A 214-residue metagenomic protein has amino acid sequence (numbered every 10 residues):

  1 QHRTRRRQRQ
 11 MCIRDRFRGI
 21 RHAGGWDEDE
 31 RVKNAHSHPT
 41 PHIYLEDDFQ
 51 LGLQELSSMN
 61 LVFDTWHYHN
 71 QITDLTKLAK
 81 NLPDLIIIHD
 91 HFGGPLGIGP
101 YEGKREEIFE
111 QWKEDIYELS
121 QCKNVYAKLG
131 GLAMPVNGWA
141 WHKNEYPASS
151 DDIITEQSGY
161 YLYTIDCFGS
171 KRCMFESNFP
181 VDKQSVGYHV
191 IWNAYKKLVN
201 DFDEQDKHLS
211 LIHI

Functional and structural regions predicted by a protein language model:
Q1-R9, I13, I212-H213: Single conserved hydrophobic/aromatic residue that forms the stacking wall/gate of nucleotide- or nucleobase-binding
H2, H42, S150: Short acidic-aromatic active-site loops that bind/stabilize oxyanions
R3-R5, S57, C167: Short, flexible hinge/linker loops that cap or flank conserved catalytic cores
R6, Q10, F49-L53, L75-A79 (+3 more regions): Generic structural signal for well-ordered alpha-helices, preferentially at hydrophobic/aromatic core positions
R9, L85-I86, K171-C173: The start of beta-strands in P-loop NTPase/AAA+ ATPase cores
F17-Q111, Y117-E118, N124, A133-M134 (+1 more regions): Divalent metal-binding pocket/active-site signature
Y101-I212: H/E-rich (His + Asp/Glu) clusters that bind or coordinate divalent metals
